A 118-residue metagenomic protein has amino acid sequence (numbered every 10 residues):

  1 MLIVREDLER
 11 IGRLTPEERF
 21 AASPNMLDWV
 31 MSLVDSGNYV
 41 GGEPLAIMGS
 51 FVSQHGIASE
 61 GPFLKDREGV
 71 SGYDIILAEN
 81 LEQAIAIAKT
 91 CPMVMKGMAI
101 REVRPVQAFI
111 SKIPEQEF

Functional and structural regions predicted by a protein language model:
M1-F118: Conserved, structured core segments of small domains
